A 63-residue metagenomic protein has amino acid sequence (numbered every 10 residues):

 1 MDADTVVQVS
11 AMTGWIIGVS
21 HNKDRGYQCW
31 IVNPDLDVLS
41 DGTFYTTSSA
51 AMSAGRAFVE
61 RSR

Functional and structural regions predicted by a protein language model:
M1-Q28: Short N-terminal "domain-start" leader segments that mark the transition from disordered tails or signal peptides into
A3-Q8, Y45-S53: Helix-coil modules at protein/domain termini and other flexible surface or pore-lining loops, especially C-terminal
V7-S10, L39, E60: N-terminal non-cleavable signal-anchor helices
P34-S49: A short, exposed loop/beta-hairpin motif centered on an aromatic-Gly-Thr core
R56-R63: Short arginine-rich
